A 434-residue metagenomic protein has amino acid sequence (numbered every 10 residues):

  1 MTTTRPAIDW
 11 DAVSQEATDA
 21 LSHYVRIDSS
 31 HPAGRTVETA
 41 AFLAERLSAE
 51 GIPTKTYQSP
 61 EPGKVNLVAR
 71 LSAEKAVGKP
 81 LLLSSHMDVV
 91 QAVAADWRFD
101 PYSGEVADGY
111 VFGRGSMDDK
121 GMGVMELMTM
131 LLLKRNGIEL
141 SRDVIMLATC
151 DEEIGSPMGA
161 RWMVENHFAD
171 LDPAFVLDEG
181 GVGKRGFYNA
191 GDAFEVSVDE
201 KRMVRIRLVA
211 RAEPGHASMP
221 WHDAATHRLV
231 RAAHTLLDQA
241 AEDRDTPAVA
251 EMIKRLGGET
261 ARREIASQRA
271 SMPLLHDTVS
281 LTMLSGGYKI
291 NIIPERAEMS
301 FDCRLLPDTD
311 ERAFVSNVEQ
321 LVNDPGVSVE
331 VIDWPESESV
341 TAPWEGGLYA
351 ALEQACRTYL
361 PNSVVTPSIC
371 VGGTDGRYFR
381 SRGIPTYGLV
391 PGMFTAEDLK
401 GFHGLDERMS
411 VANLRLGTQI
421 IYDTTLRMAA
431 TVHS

Functional and structural regions predicted by a protein language model:
M1-R5, A12, P60, V182-A190 (+1 more regions): Metal-dependent amide/peptide-bond hydrolase catalytic core, centered on the "pita-bread" metallohydrolase fold
T2-R114, R135-R142: Acidic/His- and Gly-rich active-site-bordering loop/insert found across diverse amide/peptide-bond hydrolases
E50-I52, K79-P80, R142, L171-A174 (+3 more regions): Loop/turn elements at helix/coil->beta-strand transitions in domains of secreted/extracellular proteins
V65-V68, Y110, G115-S116, V182 (+2 more regions): Cysteine-centered functional microenvironments
N66-R70, V176, R207: Conserved hydrophobic/aromatic beta-strand scaffold that supports enzyme active sites
S84-H86, A148, D178-E179, V209-R211 (+1 more regions): Short beta-strand segments
V111, M117-E195: Acidic/histidine-rich catalytic neighborhood of metal-dependent amide-processing enzymes
